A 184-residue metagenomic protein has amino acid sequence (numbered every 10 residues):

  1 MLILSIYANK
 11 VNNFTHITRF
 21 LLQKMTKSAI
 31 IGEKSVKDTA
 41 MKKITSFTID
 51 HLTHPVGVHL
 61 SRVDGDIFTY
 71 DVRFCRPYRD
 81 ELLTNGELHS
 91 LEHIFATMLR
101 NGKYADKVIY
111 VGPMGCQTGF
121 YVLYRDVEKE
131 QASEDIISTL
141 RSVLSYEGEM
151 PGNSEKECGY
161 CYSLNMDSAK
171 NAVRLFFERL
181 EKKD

Functional and structural regions predicted by a protein language model:
I3-N13, R19-E33, K37: Short, positively charged and aromatic/hydrophobic N-terminal segments
S35-Y78, K182: Non-catalytic terminal extensions that flank enzyme cores
I67-R100, Y110-V111: Active/ligand-binding-proximal structured segments within catalytic/core domains that scaffold catalytic residues
L82-S90, A132-S145: Extended Gly/Ser/Thr-rich low-complexity repeat segments, especially those forming or decorating extracellular
I94, M98-K103, T139-V143: Generic non-transmembrane alpha-helical segments
Y104-M114, S145-S154: Short, flexible active-site-proximal loops enriched in glycine and acidic residues
V108-R141: M16 family metallopeptidases and their MPP-like homologs
S145-D184: Acidic low-complexity segments
